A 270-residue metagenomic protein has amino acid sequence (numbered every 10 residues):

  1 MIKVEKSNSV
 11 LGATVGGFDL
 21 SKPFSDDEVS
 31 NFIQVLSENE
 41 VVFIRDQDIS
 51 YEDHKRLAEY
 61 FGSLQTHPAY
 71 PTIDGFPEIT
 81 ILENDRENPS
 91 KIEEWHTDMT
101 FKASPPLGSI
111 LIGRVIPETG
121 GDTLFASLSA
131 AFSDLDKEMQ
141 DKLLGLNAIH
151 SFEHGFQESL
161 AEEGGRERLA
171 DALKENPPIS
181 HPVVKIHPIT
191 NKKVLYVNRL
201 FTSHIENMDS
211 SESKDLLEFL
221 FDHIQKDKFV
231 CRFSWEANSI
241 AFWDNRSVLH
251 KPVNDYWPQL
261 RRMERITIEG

Functional and structural regions predicted by a protein language model:
I2-I240, R246-G270: Non-heme Fe(II) oxygenase catalytic core, chiefly the N-lobe of the double-stranded beta-helix
